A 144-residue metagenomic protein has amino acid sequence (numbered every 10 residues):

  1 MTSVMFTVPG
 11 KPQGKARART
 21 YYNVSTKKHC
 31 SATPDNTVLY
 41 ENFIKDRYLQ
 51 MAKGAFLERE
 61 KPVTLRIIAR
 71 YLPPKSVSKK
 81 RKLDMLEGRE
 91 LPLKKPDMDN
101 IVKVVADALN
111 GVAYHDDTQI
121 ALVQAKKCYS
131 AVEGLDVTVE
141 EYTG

Functional and structural regions predicted by a protein language model:
M1-G144: Acidic, proline/glycine-enriched N-terminal capping motif
